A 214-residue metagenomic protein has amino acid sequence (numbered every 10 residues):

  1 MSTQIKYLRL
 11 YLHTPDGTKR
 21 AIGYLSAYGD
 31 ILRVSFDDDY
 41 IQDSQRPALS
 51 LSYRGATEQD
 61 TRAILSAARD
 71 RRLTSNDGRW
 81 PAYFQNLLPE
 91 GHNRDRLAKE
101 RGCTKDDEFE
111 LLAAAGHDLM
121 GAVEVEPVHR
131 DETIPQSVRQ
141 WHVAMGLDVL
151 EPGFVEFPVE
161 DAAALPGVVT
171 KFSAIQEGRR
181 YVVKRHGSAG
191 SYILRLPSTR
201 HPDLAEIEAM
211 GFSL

Functional and structural regions predicted by a protein language model:
M1-L214: Phosphate/dinucleotide-binding and metal-coordinating scaffold of catalytic cores in nucleotide-dependent enzymes
